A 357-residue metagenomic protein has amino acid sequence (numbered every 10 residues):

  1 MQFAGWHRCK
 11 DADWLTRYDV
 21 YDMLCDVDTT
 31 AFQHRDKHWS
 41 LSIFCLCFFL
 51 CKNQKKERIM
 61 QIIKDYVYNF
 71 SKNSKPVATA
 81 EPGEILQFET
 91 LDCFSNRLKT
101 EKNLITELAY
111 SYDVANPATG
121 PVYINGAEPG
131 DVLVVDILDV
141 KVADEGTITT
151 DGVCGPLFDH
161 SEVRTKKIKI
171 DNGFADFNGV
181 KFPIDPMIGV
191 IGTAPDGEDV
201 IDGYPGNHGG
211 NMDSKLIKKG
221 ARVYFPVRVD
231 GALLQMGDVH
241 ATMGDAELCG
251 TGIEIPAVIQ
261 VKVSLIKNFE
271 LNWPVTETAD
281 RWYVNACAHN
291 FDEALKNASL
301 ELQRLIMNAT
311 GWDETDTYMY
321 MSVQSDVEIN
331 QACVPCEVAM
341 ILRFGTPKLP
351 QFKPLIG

Functional and structural regions predicted by a protein language model:
C9, C25, C45-C47, C51: Cysteine-centered motifs
M60-Y110: N-terminal, Lys/Arg-enriched amphipathic/low-complexity engagement segments that precede the first folded domain
I62-S71, Y112-T119, V200-H208: Short, structured beta-strand/loop micro-motifs enriched in basic residues and often containing a Trp
C93-N103, V140-T150, G231-A241, N330-A332: Short, Lys/Arg- and Gly-enriched loop/turn segments at beta-strand edges
D139-K219, Y224: Intrinsically disordered, low-complexity linker/loop segments enriched in Gly/Pro and charged/polar residues
F269-Y320: A hydrophobic, small-residue-rich beta->alpha segment in the mid-to-C-terminal subdomain of diverse proteins
